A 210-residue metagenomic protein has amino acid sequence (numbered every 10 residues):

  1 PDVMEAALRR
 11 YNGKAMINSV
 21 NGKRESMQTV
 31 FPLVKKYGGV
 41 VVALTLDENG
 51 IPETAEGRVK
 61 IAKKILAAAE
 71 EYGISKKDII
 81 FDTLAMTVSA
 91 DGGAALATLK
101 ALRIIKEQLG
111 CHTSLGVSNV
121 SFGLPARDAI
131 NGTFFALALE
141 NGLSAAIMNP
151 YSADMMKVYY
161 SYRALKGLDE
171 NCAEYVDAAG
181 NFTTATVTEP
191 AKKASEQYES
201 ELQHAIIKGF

Functional and structural regions predicted by a protein language model:
D2-K77, T87-S114, S118-F210: ATP-dependent carboxylate/acyl-activation modules
D82-M86: Active-site pocket-lining segment
